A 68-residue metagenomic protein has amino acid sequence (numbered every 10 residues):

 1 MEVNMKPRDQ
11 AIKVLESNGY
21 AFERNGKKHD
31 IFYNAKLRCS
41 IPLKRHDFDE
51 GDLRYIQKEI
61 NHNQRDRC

Functional and structural regions predicted by a protein language model:
M1-N25, A35-C68: Basic nucleic-acid-binding interfaces
H29-Y33: Minor-groove-contacting beta-hairpin "wing" of winged helix-turn-helix DNA-binding domains
